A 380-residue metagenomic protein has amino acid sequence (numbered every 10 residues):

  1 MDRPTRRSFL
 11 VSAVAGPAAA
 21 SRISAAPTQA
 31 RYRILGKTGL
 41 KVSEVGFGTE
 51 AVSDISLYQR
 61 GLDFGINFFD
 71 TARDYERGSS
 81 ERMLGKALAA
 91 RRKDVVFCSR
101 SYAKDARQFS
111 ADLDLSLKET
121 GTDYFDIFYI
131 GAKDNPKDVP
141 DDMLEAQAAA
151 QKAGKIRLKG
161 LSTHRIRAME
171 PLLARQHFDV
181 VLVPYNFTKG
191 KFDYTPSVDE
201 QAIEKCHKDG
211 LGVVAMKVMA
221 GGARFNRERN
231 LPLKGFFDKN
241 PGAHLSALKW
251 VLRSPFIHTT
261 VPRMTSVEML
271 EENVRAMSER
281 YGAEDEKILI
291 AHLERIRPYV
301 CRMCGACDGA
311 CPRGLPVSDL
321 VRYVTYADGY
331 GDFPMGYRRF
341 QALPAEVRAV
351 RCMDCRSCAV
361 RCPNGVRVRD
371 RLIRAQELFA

Functional and structural regions predicted by a protein language model:
M1-P17: N-terminal secretory signal peptides and thylakoid transit peptides that target proteins across membranes
A20-V45: C-terminal segment of N-terminal export signals and the immediately downstream linker at the start of the mature
L35, F47, F69, L84 (+6 more regions): Conserved, mostly hydrophobic/aromatic
V45-S53, S99-R107, L233-K239: Active-site mouth loops of central-metabolism enzymes
Y58, E81-A89, F109-K118, K137-A146 (+1 more regions): Distinct, well-ordered alpha-helical segments
F68-A87: Glycine-rich, proline-tolerant flexible connector loops at the mouths of alpha/beta enzymes
T120-N135: Active-site groove signature of glycoside hydrolases
G131-L315, D319-R322, G329-M335, Q341-P344 (+1 more regions): Beta/alpha (TIM)-barrel catalytic core signal, keyed to glycine-rich beta->alpha loops juxtaposed to Asp/Glu that bind
